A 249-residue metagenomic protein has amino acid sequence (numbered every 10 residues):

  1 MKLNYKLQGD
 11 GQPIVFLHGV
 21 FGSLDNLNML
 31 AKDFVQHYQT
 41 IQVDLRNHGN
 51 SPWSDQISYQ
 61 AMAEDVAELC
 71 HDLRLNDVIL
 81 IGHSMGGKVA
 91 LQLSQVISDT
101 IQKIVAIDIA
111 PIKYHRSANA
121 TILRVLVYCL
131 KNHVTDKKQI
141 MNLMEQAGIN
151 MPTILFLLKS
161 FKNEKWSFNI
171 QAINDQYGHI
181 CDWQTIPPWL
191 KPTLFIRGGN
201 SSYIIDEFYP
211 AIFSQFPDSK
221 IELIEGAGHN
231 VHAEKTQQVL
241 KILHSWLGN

Functional and structural regions predicted by a protein language model:
K6-P52: Conserved HGGG/HGGXW glycine-rich cap/lid loop of the alpha/beta-hydrolase fold
N28-K32, I41-I81, K241: Active-site loop/oxyanion-hole signature of alpha/beta-hydrolase fold enzymes
D44-G49, A110, A227-G228: Short beta-to-alpha linker loops that shape the active-site pocket of alpha/beta-hydrolase fold enzymes
G82, G86, A90: Gly/Ala-rich beta-loop-alpha elbow adjacent to hydrolase catalytic centers
Q92-Q95, Q102-H133: Flexible "cap/lid" loop of the alpha/beta hydrolase fold
S117, N132-P187: Conserved alpha/beta-hydrolase catalytic His-Asp/Glu region
E164-Q215, K220-L223: Conserved serine/cysteine hydrolase catalytic core
A227-T236: Catalytic histidine-centered segment of alpha/beta-hydrolase-like enzymes
